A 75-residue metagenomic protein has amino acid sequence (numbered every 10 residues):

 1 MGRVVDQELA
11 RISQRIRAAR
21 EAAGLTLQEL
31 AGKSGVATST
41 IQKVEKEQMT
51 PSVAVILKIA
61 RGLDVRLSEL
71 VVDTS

Functional and structural regions predicted by a protein language model:
M1-G2, V72-S75: Short, charged recognition helix plus adjacent turn of helix-turn-helix-like nucleic-acid-binding domains
M1-R11: A detector for short, charged/polar N-terminal pre-domain segments
Q14-G32: Short basic helix-loop element that most often maps to the first helix and adjoining turn of HTH DNA-binding modules
I16, L27, T38-T40, V53-I56: Helix-turn-helix DNA-binding elements, focusing on the entry/boundary residues of the two helices that contact DNA
L30, V55-L63, E69-V71: Hydrophobic micro-packing sites on short alpha-helices
G35-T50: Recognition helix of helix-turn-helix/homeodomain-like DNA-binding domains that insert into the DNA major groove
K43-K46, V65, V72: Short, conserved catalytic or interaction motifs in soluble domains
